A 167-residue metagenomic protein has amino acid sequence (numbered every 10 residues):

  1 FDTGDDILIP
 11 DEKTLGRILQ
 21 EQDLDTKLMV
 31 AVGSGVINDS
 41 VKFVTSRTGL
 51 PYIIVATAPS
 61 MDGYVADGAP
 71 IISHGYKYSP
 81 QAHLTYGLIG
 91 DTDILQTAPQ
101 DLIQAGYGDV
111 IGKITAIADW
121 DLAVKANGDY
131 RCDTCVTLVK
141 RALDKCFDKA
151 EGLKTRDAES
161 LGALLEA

Functional and structural regions predicted by a protein language model:
F1-M29, Y86, Q104-A105: ATP/NTP phosphate-donor binding region
T3-D11, Y76, C132, T155-L165: Intrinsic-disorder/low-complexity, polar/charged segments
D6-P10, V36, L95: Glycine-/small-residue-rich active-site loops that bind phosphorylated ligands and cofactors
P10-K13, S40-F43, Y64-A66: Short, conserved acidic/polar surface loops in the N-terminal third of protein domains
L15-I18, N38-S40, H74-Y76: A generic local structural motif
E21-V44, T48-A58: A short, small-residue-rich loop immediately preceding and capping a beta-strand
S46-D148: A glycine/threonine-rich phosphate-anchoring loop and its flanking beta-alpha core in nucleotide/phosphate-binding
K140-A167: A conserved active-site cap/scaffold subdomain adjacent to cofactor or substrate pockets
